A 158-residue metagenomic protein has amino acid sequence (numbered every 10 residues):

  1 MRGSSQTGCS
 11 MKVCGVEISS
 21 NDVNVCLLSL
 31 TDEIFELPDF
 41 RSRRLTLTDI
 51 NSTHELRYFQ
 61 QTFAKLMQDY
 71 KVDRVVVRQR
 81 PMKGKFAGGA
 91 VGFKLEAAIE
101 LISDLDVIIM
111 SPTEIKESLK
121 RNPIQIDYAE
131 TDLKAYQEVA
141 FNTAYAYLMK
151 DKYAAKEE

Functional and structural regions predicted by a protein language model:
R2-C14, S20-E158: Phosphate- and other anionic-substrate recognition elements at nucleic-acid/protein interfaces
